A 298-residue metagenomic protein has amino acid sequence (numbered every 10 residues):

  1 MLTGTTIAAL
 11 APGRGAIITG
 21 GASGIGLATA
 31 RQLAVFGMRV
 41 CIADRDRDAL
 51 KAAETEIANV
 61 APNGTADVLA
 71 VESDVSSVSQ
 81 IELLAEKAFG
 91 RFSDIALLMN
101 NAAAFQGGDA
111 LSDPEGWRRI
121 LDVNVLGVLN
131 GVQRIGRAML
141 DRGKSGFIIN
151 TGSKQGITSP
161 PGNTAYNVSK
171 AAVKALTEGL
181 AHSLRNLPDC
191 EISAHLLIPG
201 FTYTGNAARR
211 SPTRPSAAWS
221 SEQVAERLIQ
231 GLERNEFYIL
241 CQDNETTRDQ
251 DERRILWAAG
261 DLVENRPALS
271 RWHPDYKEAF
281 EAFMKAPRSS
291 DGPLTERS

Functional and structural regions predicted by a protein language model:
A22-G24: Conserved glycine-rich cofactor-binding loop
R47-D48, E72-L83, P114: The beta1-alpha1 cofactor-binding region of Rossmann-like NAD(H)/NADP(H)-dependent oxidoreductases
N101-Q106: Conserved NAD(P)H cofactor-binding loop of Rossmann-fold oxidoreductase domains
G108-L121: Substrate-binding pocket helix/loop in short-chain dehydrogenase/reductase
V132, S169: Active-site helix of classical SDR
S153: Residue(s) in the substrate-gating loop at a strand-loop-helix junction that position the organic substrate next
H182-R248, R254, A258-A259: SDR active-site lid
